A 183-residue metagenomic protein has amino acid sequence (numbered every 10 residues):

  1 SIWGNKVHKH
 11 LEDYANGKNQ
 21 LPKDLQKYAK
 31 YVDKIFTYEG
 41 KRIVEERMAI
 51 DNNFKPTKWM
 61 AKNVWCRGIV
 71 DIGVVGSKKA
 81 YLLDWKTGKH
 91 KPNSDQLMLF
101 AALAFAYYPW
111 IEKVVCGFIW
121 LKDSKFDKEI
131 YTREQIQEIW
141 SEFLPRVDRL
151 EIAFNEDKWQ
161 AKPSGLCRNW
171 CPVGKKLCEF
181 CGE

Functional and structural regions predicted by a protein language model:
I2-N5, K9: A structured, charge-rich N-terminal accessory region that forms the first stable segment of a protein and links
W3, L21-D24, Q160-P163: Residue-level recognition of alpha-helical structural elements
K6, D95-L103: Short amphipathic alpha-helical face segments that pack within enzyme cores and frequently flank/anchor catalytic
H10-L82, G88-Q96, Y107-G117: Catalytic cores of nuclease domains that cleave nucleic-acid phosphodiester backbones
E46, I50-P56, K62, H90-P92 (+1 more regions): Metal-dependent nuclease catalytic regions and adjoining charged, substrate-binding loops involved in nucleic-acid end
Y81-D84, F126-K128: Short small-residue beta-strand/loop micro-motif enriched in glycine and branched aliphatics
